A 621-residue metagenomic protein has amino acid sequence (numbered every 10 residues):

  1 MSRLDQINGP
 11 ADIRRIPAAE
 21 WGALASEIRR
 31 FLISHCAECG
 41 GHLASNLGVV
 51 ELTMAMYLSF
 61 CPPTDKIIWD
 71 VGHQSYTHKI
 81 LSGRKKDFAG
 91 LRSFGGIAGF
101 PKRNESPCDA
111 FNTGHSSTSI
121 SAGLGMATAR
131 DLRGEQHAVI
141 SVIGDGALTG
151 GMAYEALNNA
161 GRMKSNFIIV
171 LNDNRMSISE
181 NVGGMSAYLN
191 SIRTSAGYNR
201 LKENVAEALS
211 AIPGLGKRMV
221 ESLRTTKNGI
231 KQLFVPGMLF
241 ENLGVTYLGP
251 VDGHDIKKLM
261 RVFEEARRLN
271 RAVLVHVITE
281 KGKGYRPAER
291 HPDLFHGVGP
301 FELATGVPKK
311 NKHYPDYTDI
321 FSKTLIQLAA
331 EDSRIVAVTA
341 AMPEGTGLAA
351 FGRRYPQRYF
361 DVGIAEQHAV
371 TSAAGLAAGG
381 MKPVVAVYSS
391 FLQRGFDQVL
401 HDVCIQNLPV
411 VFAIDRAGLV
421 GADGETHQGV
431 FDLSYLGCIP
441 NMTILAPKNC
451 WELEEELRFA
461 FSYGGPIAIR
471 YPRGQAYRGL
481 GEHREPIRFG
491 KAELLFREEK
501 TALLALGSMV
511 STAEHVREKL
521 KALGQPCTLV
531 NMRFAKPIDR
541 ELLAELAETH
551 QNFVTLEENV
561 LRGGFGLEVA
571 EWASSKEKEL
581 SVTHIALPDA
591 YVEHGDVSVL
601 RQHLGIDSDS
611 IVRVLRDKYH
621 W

Functional and structural regions predicted by a protein language model:
M1-L81, V245-M260, L269, V273-T279: N-terminal amphipathic, basic-rich helices that act as targeting or association modules
L4, R175-F321: Long, well-ordered, tryptophan-enriched scaffold segments
H42-M163, Y317, R334-I335, T339-A340 (+1 more regions): Cofactor-binding active-site loop characterized by glycine-rich and histidine/acidic residues
K66, R271, T279-Q393, Q398-L408 (+3 more regions): Non-catalytic terminal/interface segments that mediate subunit docking, oligomerization, and allosteric communication
M219-P287, P409-I414, L433-E482, S608-W621: Structural signature of the thiamine diphosphate
R261-E264, H296-G297, G306, D316-E331 (+5 more regions): Glycine-/acidic-rich phosphate or pyrophosphate-binding loops and their flanking alpha/beta elements
P300-A304, P308-N311, G421-D423, T443 (+1 more regions): Peripheral docking tails and interdomain loops at the edges of cofactor- or intermediate-handling domains
D361-V362, E514-L546: Generic long, charged, amphipathic alpha-helical segments
